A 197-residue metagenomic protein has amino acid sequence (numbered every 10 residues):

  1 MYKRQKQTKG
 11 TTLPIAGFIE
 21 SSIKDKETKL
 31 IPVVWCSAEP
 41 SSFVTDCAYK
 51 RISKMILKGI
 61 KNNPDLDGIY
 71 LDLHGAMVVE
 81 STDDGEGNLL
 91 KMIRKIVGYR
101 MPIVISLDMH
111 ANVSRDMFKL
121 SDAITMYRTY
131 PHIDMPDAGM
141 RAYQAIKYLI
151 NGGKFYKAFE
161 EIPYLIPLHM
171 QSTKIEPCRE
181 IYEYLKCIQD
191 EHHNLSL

Functional and structural regions predicted by a protein language model:
M1-Y2: Conserved small/polar residues in nucleotide/adenosyl-binding loops
T8, S42, D46, H132 (+2 more regions): Hydrophobic alpha-helical scaffolding
G10-I19: N-terminal basic/disordered segments at the start of proteins
I19-P40, V44-A48, I52-I60: Low-complexity, highly charged intrinsically disordered N-terminal segments that act as targeting/localization
I23-E27, K58-K61, K95-G98, M126-T129 (+2 more regions): Generic secondary-structure signature for well-ordered alpha-helical cores
W35-P40, L71-L73, A111, E161-P167: Short, glycine/charge-rich beta-strand/loop segments that flank catalytic centers and engage negatively charged groups
D46-S53, K61-L149: Active-site histidine-anchored catalytic micro-motif
N151-L197: Accessory alpha-helical/coil subdomains and C-terminal extensions that flank or cap enzyme catalytic cores
